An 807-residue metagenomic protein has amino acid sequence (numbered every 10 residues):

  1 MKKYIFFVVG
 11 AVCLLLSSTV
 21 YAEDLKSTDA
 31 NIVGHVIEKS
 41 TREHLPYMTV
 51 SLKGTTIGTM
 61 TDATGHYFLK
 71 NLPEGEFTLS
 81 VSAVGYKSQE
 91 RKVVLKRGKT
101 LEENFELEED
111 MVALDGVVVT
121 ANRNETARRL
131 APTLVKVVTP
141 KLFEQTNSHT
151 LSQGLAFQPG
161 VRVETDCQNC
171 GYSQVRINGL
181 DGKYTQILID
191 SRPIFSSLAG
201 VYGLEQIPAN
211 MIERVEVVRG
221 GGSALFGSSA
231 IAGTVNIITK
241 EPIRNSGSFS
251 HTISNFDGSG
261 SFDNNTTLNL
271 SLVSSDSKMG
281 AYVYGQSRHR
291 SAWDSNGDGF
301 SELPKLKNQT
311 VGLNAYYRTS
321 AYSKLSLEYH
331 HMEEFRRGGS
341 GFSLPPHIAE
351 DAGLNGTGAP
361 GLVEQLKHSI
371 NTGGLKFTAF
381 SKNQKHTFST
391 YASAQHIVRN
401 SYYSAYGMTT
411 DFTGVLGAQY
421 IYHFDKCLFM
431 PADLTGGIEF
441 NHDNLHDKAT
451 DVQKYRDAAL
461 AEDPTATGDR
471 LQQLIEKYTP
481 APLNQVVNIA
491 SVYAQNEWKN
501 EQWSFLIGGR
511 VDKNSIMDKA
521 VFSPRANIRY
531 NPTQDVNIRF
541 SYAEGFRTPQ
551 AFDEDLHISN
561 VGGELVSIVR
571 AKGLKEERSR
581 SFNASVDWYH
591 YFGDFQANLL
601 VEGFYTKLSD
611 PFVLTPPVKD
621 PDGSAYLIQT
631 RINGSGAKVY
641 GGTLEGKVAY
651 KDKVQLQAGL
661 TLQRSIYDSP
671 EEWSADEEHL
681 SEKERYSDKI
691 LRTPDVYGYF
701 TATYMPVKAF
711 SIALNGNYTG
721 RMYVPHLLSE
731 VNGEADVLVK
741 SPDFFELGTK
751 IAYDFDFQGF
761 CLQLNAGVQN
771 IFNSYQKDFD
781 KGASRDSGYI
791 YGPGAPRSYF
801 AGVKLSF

Functional and structural regions predicted by a protein language model:
D24-D29, H35-T41, M48-K53, S82-Y86 (+3 more regions): Short, acidic, small-residue-rich periplasmic hinge/interaction motif at the N-terminus of Gram-negative outer-membrane
K70, Q174-R176, R192-R219, K240: Short acidic/polar hinge/loop motifs at secondary-structure boundaries that mediate gating or recognition
S152-P193, E213: Extracytoplasmic beta-strand/coil segments of soluble accessory domains associated with Gram-negative outer-membrane
Q206-S250: A beta-strand signature from Gram-negative outer-membrane beta-barrel systems, especially the internal plug domain
R244-S254, G258, L268-V363: Periplasmic-side early beta-strands and strand-to-turn transitions of outer-membrane beta-barrels
T267-L268, T387-S401, R539, G573-I632 (+2 more regions): Membrane-embedded beta-barrel scaffold of Gram-negative outer-membrane proteins
K499-S504, F604-K607, T630-L727, F772-Y775 (+1 more regions): Gram-negative outer-membrane beta-barrel transporters
S609-D610, L614, N717-L727, Y753-F807: C-terminal beta-signal and adjacent terminal beta-strands/loops of Gram-negative outer-membrane beta-barrel proteins
